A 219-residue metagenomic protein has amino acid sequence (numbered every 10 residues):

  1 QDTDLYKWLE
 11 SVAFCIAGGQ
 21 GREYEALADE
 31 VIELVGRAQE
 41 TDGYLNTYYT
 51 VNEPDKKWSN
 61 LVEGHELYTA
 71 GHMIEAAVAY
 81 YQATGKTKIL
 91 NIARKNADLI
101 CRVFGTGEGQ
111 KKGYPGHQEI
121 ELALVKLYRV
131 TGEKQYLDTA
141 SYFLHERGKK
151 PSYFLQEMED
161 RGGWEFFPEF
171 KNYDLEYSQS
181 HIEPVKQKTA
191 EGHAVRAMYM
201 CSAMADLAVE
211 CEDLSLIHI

Functional and structural regions predicted by a protein language model:
Q1-I217: Glycan-recognition and catalytic cores of secretory/periplasmic carbohydrate-active enzymes
